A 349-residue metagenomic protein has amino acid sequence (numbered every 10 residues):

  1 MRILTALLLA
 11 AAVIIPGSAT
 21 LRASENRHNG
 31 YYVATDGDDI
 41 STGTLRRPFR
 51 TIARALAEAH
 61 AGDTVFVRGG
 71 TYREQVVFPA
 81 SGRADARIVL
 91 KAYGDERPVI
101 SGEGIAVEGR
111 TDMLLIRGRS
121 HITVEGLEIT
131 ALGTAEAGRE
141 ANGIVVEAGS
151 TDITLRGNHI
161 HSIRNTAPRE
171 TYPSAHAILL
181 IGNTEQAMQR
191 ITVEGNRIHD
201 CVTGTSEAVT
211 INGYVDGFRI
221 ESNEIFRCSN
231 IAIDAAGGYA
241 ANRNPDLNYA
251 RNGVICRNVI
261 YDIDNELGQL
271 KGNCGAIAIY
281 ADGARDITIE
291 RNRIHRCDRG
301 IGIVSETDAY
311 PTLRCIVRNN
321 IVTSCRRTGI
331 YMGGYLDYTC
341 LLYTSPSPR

Functional and structural regions predicted by a protein language model:
M1-L4: Positively charged n-region of N-terminal signal peptides that target proteins for export
A6-I14: Bacterial N-terminal signal peptides
T20-R54, G69-T71, G94-E96: Right-handed parallel beta-helix/beta-solenoid
D39-I40, D63, D85, E108 (+1 more regions): Acidic, glycine- and Ser/Thr-rich low-complexity intrinsically disordered tracts in extracellular/secreted proteins
A53, E58-T64, Y72-V89, P98-E125 (+2 more regions): Extracellular beta-strand-rich solenoid/capping regions of secreted or surface-exposed proteins that bind or remodel
R87, Y93-R97, S120-A131, T151-R164 (+8 more regions): Right-handed parallel beta-helix
G104-L115, A137-E147, R169-T184, V202-N212 (+4 more regions): Extracellular beta-strand/beta-solenoid scaffold signature
S347-R349: Positively charged, low-complexity/disordered segments
